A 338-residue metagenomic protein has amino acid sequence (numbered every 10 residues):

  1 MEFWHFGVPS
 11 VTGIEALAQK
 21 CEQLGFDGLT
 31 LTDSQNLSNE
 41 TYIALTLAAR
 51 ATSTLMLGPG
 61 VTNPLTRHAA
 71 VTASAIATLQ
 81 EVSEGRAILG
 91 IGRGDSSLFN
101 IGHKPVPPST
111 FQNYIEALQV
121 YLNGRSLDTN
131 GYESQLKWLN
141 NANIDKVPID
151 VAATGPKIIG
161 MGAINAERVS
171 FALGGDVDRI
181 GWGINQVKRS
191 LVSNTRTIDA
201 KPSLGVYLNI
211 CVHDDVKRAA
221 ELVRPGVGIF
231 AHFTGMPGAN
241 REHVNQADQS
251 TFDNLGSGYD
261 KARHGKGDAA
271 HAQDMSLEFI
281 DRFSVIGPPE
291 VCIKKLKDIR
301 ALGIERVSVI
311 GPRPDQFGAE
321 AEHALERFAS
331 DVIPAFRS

Functional and structural regions predicted by a protein language model:
M1-F6, L29-L31, M56-G60, A87-I91 (+4 more regions): Hydrophobic faces of well-ordered beta-strands that scaffold small-molecule active sites in alpha/beta enzyme cores
M1-P59, V147: N-terminal beta1-alpha1-beta2 module of alpha/beta enzyme domains
M1-T12, T62-A69, N143-T154, I210-H213 (+1 more regions): Active-site mouth loops of central-metabolism enzymes
S10-C21, A75, A153-M161, P289-D298: Short, acidic/polar
G25, A48, L79, L118 (+5 more regions): Conserved, mostly hydrophobic/aromatic
G28-A51, N63, D95-L98, G174-V177 (+1 more regions): Glycine-rich, proline-tolerant flexible connector loops at the mouths of alpha/beta enzymes
Y42-T62, T66, Y121, L325-S338: Alpha-helix-loop-beta-strand connector modules within alpha/beta enzyme cores
K104-W138, I180, N185-A301: An alpha-helical appendage that flanks or caps ligand/catalytic pockets
